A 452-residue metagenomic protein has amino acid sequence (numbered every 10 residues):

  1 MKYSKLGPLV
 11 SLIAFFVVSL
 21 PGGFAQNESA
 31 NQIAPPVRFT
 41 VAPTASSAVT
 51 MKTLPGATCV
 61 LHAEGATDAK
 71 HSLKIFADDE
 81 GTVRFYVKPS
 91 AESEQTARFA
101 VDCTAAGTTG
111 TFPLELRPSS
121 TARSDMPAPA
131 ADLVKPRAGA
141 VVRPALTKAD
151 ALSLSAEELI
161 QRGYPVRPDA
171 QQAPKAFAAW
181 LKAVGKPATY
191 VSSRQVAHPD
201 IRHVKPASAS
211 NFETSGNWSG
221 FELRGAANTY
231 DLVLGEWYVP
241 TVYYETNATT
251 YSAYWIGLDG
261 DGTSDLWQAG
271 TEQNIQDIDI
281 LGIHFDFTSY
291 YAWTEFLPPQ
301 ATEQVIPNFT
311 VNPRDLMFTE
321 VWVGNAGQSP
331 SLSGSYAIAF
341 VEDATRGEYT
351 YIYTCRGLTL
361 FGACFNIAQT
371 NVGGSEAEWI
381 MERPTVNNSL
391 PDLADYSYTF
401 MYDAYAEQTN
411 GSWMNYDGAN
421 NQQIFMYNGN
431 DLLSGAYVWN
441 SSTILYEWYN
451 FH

Functional and structural regions predicted by a protein language model:
V10-S19: Bacterial N-terminal signal peptides
V37-F39, A45-V49: Structural beta-strand segments of beta-rich domains
K52-T58: Short proline/glycine-enriched turn/loop motifs at strand-loop junctions of beta-rich domains
G81-F85: Short strand-edge motifs at loop-to-beta-strand transitions and within beta-strands of extracellular beta-rich domains
K88-E94: Short, surface-exposed loop/turn segments at beta-strand-coil junctions that are enriched for proline with nearby
T108-S120: Edge beta-strands of extracellular beta-sandwich domains
T121-H452: Exposed, interaction-prone regions of secreted/extracellular proteins
